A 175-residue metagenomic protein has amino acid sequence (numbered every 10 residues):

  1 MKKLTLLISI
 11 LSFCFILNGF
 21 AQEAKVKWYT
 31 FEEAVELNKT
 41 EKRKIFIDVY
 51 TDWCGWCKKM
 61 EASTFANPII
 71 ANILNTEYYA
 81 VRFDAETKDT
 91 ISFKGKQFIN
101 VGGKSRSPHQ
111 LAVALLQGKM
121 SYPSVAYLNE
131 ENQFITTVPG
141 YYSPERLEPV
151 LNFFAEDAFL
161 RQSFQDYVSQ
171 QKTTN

Functional and structural regions predicted by a protein language model:
M1-E23: Bacterial Sec-dependent N-terminal signal peptides
N18-E33, R161-N175: Sec-dependent signal peptide cleavage junction
K27-K44, L74: A short beta-strand-turn-helix
F31-E33, P68-P139, P144, P149-L160 (+1 more regions): Thioredoxin-like thiol-disulfide oxidoreductase module
E41-G55, A80: Short active-site neighborhood of thiol/selenol oxidoreductases, capturing the structured segment around
V49, F65, F83: A conserved hydrophobic position in a structured secondary element of the catalytic/binding core that shapes
W56-C57, I135: Extracytoplasmic/secreted cell-surface and envelope-processing proteins
K58-A62: Detector for the c-type heme attachment site
